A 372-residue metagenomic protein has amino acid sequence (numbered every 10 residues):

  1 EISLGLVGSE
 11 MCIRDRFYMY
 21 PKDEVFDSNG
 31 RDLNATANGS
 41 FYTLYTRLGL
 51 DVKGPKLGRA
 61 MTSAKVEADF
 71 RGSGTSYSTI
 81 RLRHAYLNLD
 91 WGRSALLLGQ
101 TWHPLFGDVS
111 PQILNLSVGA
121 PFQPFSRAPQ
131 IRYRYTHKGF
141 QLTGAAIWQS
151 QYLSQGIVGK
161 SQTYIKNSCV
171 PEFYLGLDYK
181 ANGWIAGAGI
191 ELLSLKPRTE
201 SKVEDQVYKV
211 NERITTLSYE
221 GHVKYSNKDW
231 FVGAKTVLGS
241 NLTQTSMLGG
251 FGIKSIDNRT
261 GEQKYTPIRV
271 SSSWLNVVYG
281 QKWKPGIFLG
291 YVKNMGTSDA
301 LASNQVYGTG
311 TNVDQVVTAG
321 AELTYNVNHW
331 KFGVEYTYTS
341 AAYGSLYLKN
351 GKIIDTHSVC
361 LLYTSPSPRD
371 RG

Functional and structural regions predicted by a protein language model:
I2, L6, M11-I13, Y363-D370: Conserved small/polar residues in nucleotide/adenosyl-binding loops
V7-R14, E24-V25, G30-L153, C169-V170 (+2 more regions): Outer membrane beta-barrel
L33-T36, R71, L114-G119, S154-T163 (+4 more regions): Extracellular loop and loop/strand-boundary signature of outer-membrane beta-barrel proteins
Y42-R47, R81-H84, S126-Q130, V170-Y174 (+4 more regions): Transmembrane beta-barrel architecture of outer-membrane proteins
M61-G72, A146, G189-S194, V292 (+1 more regions): Transmembrane beta-strand segments that form the barrel wall of outer-membrane beta-barrel proteins
T75-Y77, G107-P111, Q151-G156, L195-S201 (+3 more regions): Outer-membrane beta-barrel proteins
G183-V313: Detector for outer-membrane/organellar transmembrane beta-barrel domains, recognizing the amphipathic beta-strand
V327-L361: Predominantly the C-terminal beta-signal and adjacent terminal strand-loop region of outer-membrane beta-barrel
